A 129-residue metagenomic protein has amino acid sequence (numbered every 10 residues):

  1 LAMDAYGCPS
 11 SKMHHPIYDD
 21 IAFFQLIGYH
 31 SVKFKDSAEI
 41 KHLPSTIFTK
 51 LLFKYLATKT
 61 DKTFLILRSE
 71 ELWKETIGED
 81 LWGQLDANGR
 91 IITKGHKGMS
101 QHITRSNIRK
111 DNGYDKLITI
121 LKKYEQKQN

Functional and structural regions predicted by a protein language model:
L1-L56: A polyanion-binding, active-site-adjacent surface
L26, I66-E71: Short, well-ordered beta-to-alpha junction loops that form the rim of enzyme active sites and present histidine/acidic
E39-K54, E71-N129: C-terminal capping/extension of enzyme domains
K59-T60: Glycine-rich phosphate-binding loop signature in dinucleotide/nucleotide-binding domains
